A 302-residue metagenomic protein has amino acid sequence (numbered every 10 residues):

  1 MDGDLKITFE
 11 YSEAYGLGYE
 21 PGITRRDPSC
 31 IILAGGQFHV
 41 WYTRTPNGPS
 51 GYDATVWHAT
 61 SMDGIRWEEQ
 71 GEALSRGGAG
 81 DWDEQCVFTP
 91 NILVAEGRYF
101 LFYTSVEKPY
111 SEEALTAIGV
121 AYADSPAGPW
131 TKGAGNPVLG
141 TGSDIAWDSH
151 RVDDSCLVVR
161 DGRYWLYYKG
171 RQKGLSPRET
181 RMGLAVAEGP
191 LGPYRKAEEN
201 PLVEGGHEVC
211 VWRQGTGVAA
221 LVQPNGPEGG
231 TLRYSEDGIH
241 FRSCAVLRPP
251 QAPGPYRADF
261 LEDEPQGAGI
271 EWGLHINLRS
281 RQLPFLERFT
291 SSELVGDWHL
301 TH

Functional and structural regions predicted by a protein language model:
M1-H302: Carbohydrate-active catalytic/glycan-binding domains of CAZyme proteins, especially the secreted or lumenal ectodomains
